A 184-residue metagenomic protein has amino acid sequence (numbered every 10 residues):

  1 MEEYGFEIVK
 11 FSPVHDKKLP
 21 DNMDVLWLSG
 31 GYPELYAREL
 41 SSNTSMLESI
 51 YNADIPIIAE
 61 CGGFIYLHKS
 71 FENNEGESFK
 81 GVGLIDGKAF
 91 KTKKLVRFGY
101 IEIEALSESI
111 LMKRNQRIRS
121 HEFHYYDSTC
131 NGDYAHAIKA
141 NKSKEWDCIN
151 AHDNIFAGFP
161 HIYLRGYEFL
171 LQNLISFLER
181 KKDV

Functional and structural regions predicted by a protein language model:
M1-N52: Acidic, glycine-rich loop-and-beta core segments that form the ion-binding/anion-interacting portion of active sites
I8-H15, L67-K69, E104-S109, K142-E145: Glycine-rich, charged/polar anion/phosphate-binding loops that engage phosphate groups from diverse ligands
V9-K10, W27, A59, Y66 (+1 more regions): Structured core elements
W27-S29, I58, A157-F159: Structural motif
Y32-S109: Cysteine-nucleophile active-site neighborhood
F90-V184: Amide-donor transfer/coupling interface in amidating biosynthetic enzymes
